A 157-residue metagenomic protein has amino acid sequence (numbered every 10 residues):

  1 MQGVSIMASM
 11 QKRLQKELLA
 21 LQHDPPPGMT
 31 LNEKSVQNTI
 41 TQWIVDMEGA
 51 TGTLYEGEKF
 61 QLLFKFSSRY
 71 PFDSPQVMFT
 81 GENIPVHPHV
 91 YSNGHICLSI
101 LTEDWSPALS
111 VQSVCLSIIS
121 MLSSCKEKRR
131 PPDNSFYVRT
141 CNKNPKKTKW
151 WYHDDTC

Functional and structural regions predicted by a protein language model:
Q2-Q15, L21-D24, D46, K59 (+1 more regions): Domain-scale recognition of soluble eukaryotic interaction modules
G28: Ligand/cofactor-recognition surfaces for anionic moieties
N32-Q37, A50-L54, W105-S110: Conserved, non-catalytic sequence blocks in retroelement Pol enzymes and Pol-derived host proteins
N38, Y55-G57, Y91: Short coil/turn motifs at beta-sheet boundaries
T41-I44: A short beta-strand-loop element at or near the start of a globular domain
T53-L54, S68, H89: Short, charge-rich binding segments
K65-S74: Proline-anchored loop/turn motifs at beta-strand termini and strand-loop-strand connectors
